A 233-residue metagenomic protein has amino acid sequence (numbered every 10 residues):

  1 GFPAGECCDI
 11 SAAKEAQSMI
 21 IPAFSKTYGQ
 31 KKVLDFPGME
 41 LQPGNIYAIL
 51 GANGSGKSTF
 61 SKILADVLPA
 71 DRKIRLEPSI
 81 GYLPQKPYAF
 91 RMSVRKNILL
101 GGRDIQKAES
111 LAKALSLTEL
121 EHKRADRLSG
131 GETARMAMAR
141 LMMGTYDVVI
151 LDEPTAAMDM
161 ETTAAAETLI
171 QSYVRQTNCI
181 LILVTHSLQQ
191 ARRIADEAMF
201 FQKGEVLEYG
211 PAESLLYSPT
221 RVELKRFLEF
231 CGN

Functional and structural regions predicted by a protein language model:
C7-C8, E213-N233: C-terminal boundary and immediately downstream tail of ABC-type ATPase nucleotide-binding domains
L50-A52: The feature captures the beta-strand-to-loop junction immediately N-terminal to the Walker
P87-G102: Conserved catalytic motifs of ABC-family nucleotide-binding domains
Q106-L120: Conserved ABC ATPase "signature" region
R124-L128, E132: Conserved ABC ATPase signature
V149-D152: Catalytic Walker B motif of ABC-type/P-loop ATPase nucleotide-binding domains
T185-H186: H-loop/switch region of ABC-family ATPase nucleotide-binding domains
